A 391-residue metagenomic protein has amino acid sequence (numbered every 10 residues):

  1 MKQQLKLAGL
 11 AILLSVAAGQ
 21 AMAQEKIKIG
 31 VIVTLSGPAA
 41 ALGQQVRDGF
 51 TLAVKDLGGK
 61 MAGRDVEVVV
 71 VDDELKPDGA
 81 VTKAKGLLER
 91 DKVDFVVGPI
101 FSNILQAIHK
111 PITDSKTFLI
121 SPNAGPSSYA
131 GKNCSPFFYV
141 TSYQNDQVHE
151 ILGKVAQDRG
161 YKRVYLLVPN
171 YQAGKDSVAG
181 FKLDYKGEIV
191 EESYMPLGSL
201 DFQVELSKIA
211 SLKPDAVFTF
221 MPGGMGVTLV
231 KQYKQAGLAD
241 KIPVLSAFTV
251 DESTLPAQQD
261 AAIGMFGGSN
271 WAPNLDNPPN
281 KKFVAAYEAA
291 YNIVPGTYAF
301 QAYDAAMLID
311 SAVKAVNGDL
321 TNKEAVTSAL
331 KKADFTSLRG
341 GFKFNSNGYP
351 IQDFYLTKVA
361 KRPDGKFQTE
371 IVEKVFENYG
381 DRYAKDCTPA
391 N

Functional and structural regions predicted by a protein language model:
M1-G9: Bacterial N-terminal signal peptides that target proteins for export
A17-A23: Sec/Tat signal peptide C-region and signal peptidase I cleavage site
K26, A41-V46, D56, K60-Y129 (+3 more regions): Beta-alpha junction/loop-to-helix N-cap segments that form part of ligand/metal-binding clefts
I27, K331, F335-N391: Solvent-exposed, acidic/polar segments of extracytosolic/periplasmic ligand-binding ectodomains
G30-G49, V71-D78, I100-F101, L167-K175 (+2 more regions): Extracytoplasmic "Venus flytrap"
V31, L87, D91-I100, I120-P122 (+5 more regions): Periplasmic-binding protein-like
T82, S127-A130, S135-A236, P273-K282: Extracellular/periplasmic Venus flytrap/periplasmic-binding protein
G223, T228, L275-K332: Extracellular/periplasmic ligand-binding modules, especially the Venus flytrap/periplasmic-binding
